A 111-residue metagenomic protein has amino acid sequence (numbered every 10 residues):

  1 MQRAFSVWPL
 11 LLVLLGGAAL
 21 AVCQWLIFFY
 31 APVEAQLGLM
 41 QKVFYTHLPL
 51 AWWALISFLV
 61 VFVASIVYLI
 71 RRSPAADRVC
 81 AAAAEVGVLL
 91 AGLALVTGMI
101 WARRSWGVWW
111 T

Functional and structural regions predicted by a protein language model:
M1-T111: Polytopic transmembrane helical bundles with strong interfacial aromatic enrichment
